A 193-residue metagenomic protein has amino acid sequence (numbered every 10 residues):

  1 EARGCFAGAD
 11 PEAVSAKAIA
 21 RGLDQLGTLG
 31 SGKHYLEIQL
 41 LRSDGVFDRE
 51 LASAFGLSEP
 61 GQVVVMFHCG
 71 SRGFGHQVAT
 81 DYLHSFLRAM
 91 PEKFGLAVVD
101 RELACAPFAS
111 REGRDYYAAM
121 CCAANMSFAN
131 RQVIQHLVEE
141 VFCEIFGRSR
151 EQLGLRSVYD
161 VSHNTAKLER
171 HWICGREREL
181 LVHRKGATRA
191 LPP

Functional and structural regions predicted by a protein language model:
E1-P193: Domain-length cofactor-binding catalytic modules of enzymes
